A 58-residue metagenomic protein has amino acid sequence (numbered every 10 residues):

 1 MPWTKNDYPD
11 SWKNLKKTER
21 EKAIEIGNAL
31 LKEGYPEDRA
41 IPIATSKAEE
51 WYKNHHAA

Functional and structural regions predicted by a protein language model:
M1-A58: C-terminal alpha-helical interaction appendages
